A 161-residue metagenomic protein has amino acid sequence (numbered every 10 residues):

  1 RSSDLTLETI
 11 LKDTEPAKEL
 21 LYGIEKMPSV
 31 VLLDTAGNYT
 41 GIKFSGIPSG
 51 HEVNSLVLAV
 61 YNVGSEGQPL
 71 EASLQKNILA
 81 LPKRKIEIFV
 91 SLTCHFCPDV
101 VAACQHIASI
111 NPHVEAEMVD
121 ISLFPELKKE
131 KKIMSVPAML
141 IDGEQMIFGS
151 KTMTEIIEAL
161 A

Functional and structural regions predicted by a protein language model:
L5-D13: A short beta-strand-loop structural module common to alpha/beta enzyme folds
K18-D34, T40, E130-D142: Structural micro-motif
L32-G67, L140-A161: Non-catalytic, surface beta->alpha helical segment in thiol-disulfide oxidoreductase systems
S65-A80: Long, charged amphipathic helices and adjacent flexible linkers at domain junctions
P82-L92: Short active-site neighborhood of thiol/selenol oxidoreductases, capturing the structured segment around
S91-V101: Conserved redox-active cysteine motifs that mediate thiol-disulfide chemistry, especially di-cysteine Cys-X(1-2)-Cys
